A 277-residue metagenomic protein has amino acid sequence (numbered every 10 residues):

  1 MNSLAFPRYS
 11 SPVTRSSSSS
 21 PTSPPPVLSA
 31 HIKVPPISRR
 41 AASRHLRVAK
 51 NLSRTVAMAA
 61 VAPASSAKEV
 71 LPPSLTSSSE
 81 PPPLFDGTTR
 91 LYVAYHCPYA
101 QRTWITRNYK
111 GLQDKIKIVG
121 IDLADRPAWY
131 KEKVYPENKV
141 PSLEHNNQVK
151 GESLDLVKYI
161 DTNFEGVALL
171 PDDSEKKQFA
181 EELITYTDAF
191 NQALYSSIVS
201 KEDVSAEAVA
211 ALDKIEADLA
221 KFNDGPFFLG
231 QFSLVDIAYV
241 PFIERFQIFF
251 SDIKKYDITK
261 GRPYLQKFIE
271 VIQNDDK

Functional and structural regions predicted by a protein language model:
N2-Q231, Q266: GST-like domain detector, emphasizing the conserved glutathione-binding G-site in the N-terminal thioredoxin-like
E132, S200, D252-T259: Short helix/strand-bridging catalytic loops that position acidic/His residues to coordinate divalent metals and engage
F164, A168, S251-Y256: Inter-helical turn/loop segments and adjacent helix faces that build the functional surface of alpha-helical bundle
G230-I253, Y264-Q266, I272: GST superfamily/GST-like fold recognition
D275-D276: Acidic-histidine catalytic/liganding microenvironments
